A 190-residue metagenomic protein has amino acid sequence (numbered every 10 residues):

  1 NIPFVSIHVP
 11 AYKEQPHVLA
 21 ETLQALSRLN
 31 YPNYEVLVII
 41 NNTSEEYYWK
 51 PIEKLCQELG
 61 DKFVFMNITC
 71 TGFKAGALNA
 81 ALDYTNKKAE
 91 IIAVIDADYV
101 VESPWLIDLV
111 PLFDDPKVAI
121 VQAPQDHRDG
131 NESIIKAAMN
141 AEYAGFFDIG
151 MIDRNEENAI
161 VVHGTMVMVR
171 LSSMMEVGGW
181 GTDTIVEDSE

Functional and structural regions predicted by a protein language model:
N1-Q24: N-proximal low-complexity "stem/linker" segments adjacent to membrane-targeting elements
F4-S6, E35, E190: Cell-envelope/extracellular polymer assembly enzymes that use nucleotide-activated donors
I7, V36-V38, I120: Hydrophobic/aromatic residues located in beta-strands of well-ordered beta-sheets within soluble catalytic
Q15-L19, Y48, C70-L78: Phosphate/oxyanion-binding active-site loops and adjacent basic polyanion-contact surfaces
L23-N33: Short, acidic, metal-binding catalytic loop of nucleotide-sugar glycosyltransferases
P32, I40-I52, T69-T71: A conserved acidic beta->alpha catalytic loop
C56-G60, F65-E90, S103-I185: Long helical/loop segments within the catalytic core of UDP-sugar-dependent glycosyltransferases, especially the large
